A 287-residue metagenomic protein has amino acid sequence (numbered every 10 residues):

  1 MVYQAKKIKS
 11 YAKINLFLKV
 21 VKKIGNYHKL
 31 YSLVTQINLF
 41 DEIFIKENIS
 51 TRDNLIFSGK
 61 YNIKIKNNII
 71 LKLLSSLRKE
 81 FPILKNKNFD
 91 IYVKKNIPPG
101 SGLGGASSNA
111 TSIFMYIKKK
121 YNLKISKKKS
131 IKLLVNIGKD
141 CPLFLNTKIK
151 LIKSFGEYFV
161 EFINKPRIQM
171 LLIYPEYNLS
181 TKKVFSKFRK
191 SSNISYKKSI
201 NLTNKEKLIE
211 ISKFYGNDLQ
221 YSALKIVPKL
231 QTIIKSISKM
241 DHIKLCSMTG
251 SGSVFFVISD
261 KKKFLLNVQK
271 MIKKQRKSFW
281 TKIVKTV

Functional and structural regions predicted by a protein language model:
M1-S101, K118-K119, L123-K129, Y174: ATP-binding N-lobe of GHMP and related small-molecule kinases
L16, I43-I45, I70, A106 (+5 more regions): Residue-level signal for inorganic ion chemistry
K19, K46, F144-T147, L151-S154 (+1 more regions): Short beta-strand-to-turn element immediately C-terminal to the catalytic PLP-Schiff-base lysine in fold type I
V34-I37, L134, I237, I272: Hydrophobic C-terminal alpha-helix "anchor/cap" residues
Q36, N136, L143-F144, F162-P166 (+1 more regions): Solvent-exposed alpha-helices and their adjacent loops that cap or buttress functional pockets in soluble metabolic
D53-L55, N146-L245, K262-V287: Conserved, helical-rich catalytic subdomain that frames metal- and/or nucleotide-binding sites in enzyme alpha/beta
V93-K119, K139, L245-S259: Glycine/serine-rich anion-binding loops at beta->alpha junctions that coordinate negatively charged ligand groups
F114-L151: Contiguous, small/hydrophobic- and glycine-enriched helical/loop subdomains that border and often "cap" functional
